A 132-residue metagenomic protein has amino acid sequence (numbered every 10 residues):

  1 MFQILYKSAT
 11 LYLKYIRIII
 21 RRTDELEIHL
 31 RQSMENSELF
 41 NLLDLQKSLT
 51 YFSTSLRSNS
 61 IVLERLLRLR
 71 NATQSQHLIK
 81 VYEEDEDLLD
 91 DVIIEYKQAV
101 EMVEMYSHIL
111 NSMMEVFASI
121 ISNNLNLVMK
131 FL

Functional and structural regions predicted by a protein language model:
Y6-K7, L13-I18: Well-ordered alpha/beta subsegment
T10-L11, S55: Alpha-helical transmembrane segments of integral membrane proteins, especially early/N-terminal helices
D24-L132: Membrane-associated alpha-helical segments
